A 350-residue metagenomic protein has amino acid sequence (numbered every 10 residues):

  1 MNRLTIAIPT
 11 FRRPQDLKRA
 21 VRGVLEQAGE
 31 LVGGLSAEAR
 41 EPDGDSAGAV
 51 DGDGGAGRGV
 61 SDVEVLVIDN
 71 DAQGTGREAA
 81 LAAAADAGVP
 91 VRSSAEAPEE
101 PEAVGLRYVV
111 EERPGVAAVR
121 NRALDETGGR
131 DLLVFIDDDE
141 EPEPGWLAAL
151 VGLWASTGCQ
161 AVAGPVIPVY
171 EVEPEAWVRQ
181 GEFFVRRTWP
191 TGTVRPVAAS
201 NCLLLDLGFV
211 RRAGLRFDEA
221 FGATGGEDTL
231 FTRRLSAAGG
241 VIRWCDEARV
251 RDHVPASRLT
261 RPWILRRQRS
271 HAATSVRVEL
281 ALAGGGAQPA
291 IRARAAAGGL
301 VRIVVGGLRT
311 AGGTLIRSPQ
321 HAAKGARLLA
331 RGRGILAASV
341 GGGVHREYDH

Functional and structural regions predicted by a protein language model:
L4-D16, A20, Q27-A28, I68: A conserved hydrophobic helix/loop-capping motif in glycosyltransferases and polysaccharide synthases
L25-D45, D51-V109: Acidic donor-binding segment of Leloir-type glycosyltransferases
E111-G128: Glycine-rich, basic loop-to-helix element that forms the pyrophosphate-binding segment of sugar-nucleotide handling
R130-E141: Short beta-strand-to-loop acidic/aromatic patch adjacent to the donor-nucleotide binding site
G145-A176: Conserved donor NDP-sugar-binding/catalytic core segment of glycosyltransferases
G164-P165, R179-P196: Short, flexible, basic/aromatic active-site loop/helix in glycosyltransferases
G222-R233: Acidic donor-binding loop at a coil-to-helix junction in glycosyltransferase catalytic cores that engages
R266-S270, G284-H350: Non-catalytic, C-terminal membrane-associated alpha-helical segments of glycosyltransferases
